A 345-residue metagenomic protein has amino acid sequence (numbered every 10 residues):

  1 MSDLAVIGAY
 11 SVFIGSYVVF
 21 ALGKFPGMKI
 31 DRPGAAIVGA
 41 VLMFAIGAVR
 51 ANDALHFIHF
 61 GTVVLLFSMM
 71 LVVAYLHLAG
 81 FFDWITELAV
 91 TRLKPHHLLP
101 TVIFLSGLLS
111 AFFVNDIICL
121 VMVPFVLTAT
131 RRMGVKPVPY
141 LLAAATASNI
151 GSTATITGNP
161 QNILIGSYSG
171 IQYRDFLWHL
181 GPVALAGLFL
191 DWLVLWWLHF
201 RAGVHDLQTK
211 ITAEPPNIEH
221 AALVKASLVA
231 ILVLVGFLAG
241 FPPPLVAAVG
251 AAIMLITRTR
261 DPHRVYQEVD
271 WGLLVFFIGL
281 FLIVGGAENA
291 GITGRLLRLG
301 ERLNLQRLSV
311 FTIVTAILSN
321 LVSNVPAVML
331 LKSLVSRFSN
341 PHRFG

Functional and structural regions predicted by a protein language model:
M1-A74, W84, G181-I292: Hydrophobic transmembrane alpha-helices of multi-pass small-molecule transporters
V18-I30, S106-V114, A145-T157, G236-G240 (+1 more regions): Transmembrane alpha-helix interface/packing and boundary motifs in multi-pass membrane proteins, characterized by
L22, K29, A48, L78 (+6 more regions): Helix-loop interface residues and adjacent transmembrane-helix termini in multi-pass membrane transporters, primarily
R32, A36, M70, L99-I103 (+5 more regions): Alpha-helical transmembrane segments of multi-pass membrane proteins, especially transporters and channels
I37, L120-V121, L164, A248 (+1 more regions): Generic hydrophobic alpha-helical membrane-span motif
N52-V138, W271-P341: Membrane-embedded alpha-helical segments and adjacent helix-loop junctions characteristic of multi-pass solute
N115-M122, L142-A143, A154, V246-V249: Hydrophobic alpha-helical membrane segments of integral membrane proteins
M133-R201, D206-A213, N340-F344: Membrane-core helix-loop-helix motifs of multi-pass transport proteins
